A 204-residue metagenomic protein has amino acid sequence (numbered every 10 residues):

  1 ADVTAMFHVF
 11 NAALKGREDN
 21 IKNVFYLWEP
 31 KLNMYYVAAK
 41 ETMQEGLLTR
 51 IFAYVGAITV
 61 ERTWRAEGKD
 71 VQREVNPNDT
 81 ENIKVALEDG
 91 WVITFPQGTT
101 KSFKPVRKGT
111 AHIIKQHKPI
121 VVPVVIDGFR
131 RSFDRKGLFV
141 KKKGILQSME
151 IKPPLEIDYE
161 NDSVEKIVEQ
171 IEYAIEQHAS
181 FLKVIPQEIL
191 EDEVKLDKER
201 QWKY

Functional and structural regions predicted by a protein language model:
A1-V71: Catalytic core of membrane glycerolipid acyltransferases/transacylases, capturing the structured, soluble-facing
V3, T80, R107-A111: Conserved glycosyltransferase catalytic-site signature
E29-R50, I83, L87, W91-T94 (+1 more regions): A short, hydrophobic secondary-structure junction motif
I58-S102: Internal catalytic-core helix/loop-beta-alpha segment that presents or stabilizes conserved functional determinants
E88-W91, G98-K166: A cross-family acyltransferase "interaction/gating" segment
T110, I167-A179: Short amphipathic C-terminal alpha-helix that caps PH/PH-like domains
P186-Y204: Short, highly charged C-terminal tails/helix-capping segments
